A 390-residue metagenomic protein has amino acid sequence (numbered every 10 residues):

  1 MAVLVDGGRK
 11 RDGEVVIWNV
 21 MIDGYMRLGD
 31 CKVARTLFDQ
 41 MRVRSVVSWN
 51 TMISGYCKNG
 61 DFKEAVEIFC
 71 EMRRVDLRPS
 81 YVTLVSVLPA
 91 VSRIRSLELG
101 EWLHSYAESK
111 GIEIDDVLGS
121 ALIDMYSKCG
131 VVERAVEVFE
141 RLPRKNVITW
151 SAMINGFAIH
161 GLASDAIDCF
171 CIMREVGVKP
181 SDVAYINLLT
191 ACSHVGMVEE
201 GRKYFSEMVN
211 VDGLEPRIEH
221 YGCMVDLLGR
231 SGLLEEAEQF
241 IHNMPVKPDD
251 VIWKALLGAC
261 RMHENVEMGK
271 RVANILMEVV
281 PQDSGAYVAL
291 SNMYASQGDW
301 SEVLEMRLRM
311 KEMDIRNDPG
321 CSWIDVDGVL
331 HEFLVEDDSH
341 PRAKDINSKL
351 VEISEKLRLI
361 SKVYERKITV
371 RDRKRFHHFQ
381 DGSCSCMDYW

Functional and structural regions predicted by a protein language model:
M1-W390: Terminal (and in a subset, N-terminal) low-complexity or junction segments at the ends of helical repeat RNA-binding
